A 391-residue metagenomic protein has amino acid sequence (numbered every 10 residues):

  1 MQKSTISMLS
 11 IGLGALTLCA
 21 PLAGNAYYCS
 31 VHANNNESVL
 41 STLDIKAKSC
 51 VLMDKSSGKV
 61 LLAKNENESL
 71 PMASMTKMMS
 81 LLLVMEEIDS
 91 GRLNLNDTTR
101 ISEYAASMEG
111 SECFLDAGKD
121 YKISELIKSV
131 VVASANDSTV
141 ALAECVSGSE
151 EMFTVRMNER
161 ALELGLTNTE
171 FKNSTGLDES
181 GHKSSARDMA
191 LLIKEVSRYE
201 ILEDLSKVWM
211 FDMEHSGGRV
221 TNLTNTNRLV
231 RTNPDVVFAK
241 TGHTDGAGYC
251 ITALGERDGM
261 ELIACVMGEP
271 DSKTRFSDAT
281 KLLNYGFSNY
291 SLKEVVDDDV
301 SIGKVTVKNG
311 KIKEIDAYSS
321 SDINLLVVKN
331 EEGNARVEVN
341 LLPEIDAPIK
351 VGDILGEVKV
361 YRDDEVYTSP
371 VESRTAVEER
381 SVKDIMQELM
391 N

Functional and structural regions predicted by a protein language model:
Q2-N25: Sec-dependent N-terminal signal peptides of Gram-positive bacterial secreted proteins and lipoproteins
M8, G12, K55-S56, R257 (+1 more regions): Short, ordered coil/turn segments that flank beta-strands lining enzyme active or ligand-binding pockets
S10, V131, M390-N391: Short, flexible coil/linker elements and helix-boundary hinge sites characteristic of intrinsically disordered
G24-E200: Active-site-adjacent loops and short helices of periplasmic peptidoglycan-processing enzymes
L166-T167, D178-N391: Domain-terminus/edge residues, biased toward the C-terminal soluble/receptor-binding domains of extracytoplasmic
